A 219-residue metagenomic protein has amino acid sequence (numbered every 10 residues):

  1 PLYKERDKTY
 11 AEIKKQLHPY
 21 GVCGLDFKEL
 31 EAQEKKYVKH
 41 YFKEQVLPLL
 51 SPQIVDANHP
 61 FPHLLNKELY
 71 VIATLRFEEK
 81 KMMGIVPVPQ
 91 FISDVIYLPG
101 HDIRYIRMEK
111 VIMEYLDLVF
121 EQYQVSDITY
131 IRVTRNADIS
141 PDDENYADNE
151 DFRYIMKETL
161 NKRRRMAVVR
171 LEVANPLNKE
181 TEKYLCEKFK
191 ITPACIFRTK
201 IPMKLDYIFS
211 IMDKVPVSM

Functional and structural regions predicted by a protein language model:
P1-M219: N-terminal localization/anchoring segments of enzymes in phospholipid and broader phosphate metabolism
